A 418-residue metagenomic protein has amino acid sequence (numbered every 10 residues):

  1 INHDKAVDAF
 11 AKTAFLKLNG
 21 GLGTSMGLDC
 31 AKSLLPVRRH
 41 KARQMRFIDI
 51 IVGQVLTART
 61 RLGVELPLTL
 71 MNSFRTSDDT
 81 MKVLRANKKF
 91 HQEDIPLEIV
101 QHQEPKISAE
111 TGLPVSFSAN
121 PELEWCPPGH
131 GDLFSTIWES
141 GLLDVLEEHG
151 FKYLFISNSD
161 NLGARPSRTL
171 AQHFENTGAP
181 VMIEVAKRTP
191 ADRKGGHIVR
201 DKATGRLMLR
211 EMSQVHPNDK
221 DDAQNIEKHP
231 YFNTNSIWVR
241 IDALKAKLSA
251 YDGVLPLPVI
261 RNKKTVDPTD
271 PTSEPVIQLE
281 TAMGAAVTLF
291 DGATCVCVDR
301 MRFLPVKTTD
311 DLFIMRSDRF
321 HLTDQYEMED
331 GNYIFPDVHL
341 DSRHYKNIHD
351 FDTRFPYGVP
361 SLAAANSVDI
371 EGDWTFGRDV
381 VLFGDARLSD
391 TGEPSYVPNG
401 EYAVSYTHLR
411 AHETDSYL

Functional and structural regions predicted by a protein language model:
I1-A14, Q172-R410: Left-handed beta-helix
I1-L97, K106-I107, F117-T136, L143-D144 (+4 more regions): N-terminal glycine-rich phosphate-binding loop and ensuing alpha1 helix
L16, L35, T69, E98-V100 (+5 more regions): Hydrophobic/aromatic beta-strand patches that form the interior of the parallel beta-sheet core in alpha/beta enzyme
N19-G20, S159, I241, T309: Residues immediately flanking
E65, D79-D252: Conserved core of the sugar-phosphate nucleotidyltransferase
P67-T76, S159-L162, R300-L304, T308: Conserved short loop/turn motifs at secondary-structure junctions
H408-L418: Single conserved hydrophobic/aromatic residue that forms the stacking wall/gate of nucleotide- or nucleobase-binding
